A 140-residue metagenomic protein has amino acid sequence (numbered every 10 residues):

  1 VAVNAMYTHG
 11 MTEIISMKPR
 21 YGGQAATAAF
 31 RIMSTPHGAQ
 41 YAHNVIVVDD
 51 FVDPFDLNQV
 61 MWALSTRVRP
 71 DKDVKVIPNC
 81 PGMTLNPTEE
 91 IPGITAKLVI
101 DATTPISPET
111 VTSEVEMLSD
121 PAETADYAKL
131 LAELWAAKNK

Functional and structural regions predicted by a protein language model:
V1-K140: Charged, compositionally biased interaction regions
